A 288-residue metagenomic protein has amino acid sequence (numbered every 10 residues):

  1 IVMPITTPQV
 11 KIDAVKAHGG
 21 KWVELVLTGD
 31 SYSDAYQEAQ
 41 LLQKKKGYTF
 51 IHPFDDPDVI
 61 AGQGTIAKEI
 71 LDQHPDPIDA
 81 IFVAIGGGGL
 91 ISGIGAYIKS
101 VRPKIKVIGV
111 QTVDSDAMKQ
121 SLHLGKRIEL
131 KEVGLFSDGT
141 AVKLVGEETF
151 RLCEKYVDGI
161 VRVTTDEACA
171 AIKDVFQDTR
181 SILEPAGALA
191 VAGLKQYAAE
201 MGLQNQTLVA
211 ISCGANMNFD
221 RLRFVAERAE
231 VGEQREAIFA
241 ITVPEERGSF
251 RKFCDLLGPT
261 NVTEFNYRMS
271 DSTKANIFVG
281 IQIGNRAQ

Functional and structural regions predicted by a protein language model:
I1, P8-I12, I60, A84-G95 (+4 more regions): Short glycine/serine/threonine-rich phosphate/pyrophosphate-binding segments that cradle anionic phosphate groups
I5-A80, I98, Q111-R162, E167-A168: Small/polar-residue-rich loop-to-helix segments that shape phosphate-bearing ligand pockets
V15, I51, I70, I81-F82 (+8 more regions): Buried hydrophobic positions in well-ordered alpha/beta secondary-structure cores of metabolic enzymes
Y32, D55, I85-G89, Q111-D116 (+8 more regions): Glycine-rich beta-alpha junction loops
E69, I91-R102: Short Gly/Thr/Asp-enriched flexible loops that form oxyanion-binding sites at enzyme active sites
G146-N205: Active-site-adjacent helical/loop segments in soluble small-molecule enzymes
K195-E227: Catalytic phosphate/nucleotide-handling subdomain of diverse soluble enzymes
F219-Q288: A conserved regulatory-domain signal marking ACT and ACT-like small-molecule sensing domains and adjacent regulatory
